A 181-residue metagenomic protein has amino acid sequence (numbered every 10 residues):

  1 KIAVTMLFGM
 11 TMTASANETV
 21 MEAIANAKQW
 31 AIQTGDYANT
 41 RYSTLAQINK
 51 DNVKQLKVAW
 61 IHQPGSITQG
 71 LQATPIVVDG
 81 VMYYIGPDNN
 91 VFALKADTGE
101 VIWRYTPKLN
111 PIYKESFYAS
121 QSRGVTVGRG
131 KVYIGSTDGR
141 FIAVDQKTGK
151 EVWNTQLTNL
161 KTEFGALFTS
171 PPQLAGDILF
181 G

Functional and structural regions predicted by a protein language model:
K1-S15: Gram-negative bacterial Sec-dependent N-terminal signal peptides
N17-S66, E100-K114, K150-N159: Aromatic (tryptophan-biased) beta-strands that constitute blades/sheets of beta-rich domains
W30-T34, G70-N90, E115-R140, G165-G181: Repeat-blade elements of multi-bladed beta-propeller folds
V91, A96-T98: Active-site-surrounding "flap" and adjacent substrate/cofactor-binding loops of secreted or lumenal enzymes, prototyped
R140-V152: Mature extracytoplasmic enzyme cores
N159-G165: Outer-membrane beta-barrel proteins
